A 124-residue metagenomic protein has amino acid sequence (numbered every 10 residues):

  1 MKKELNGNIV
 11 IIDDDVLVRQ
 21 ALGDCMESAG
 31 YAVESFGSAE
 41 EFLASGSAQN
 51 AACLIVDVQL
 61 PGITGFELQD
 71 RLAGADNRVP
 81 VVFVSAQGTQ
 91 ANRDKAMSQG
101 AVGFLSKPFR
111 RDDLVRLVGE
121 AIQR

Functional and structural regions predicted by a protein language model:
V16-E34: Two-component/phosphorelay signaling modules centered on CheY-like receiver
R19, P61, T89: The feature encodes the CheY-like receiver
S35, L60-I63, S98: Residue-level signal for the "D+5" position in two-component response regulator receiver
Q49-I55, L60: Active-site beta3 strand of CheY-like receiver
A91, F109-V118: C-terminal output helix
